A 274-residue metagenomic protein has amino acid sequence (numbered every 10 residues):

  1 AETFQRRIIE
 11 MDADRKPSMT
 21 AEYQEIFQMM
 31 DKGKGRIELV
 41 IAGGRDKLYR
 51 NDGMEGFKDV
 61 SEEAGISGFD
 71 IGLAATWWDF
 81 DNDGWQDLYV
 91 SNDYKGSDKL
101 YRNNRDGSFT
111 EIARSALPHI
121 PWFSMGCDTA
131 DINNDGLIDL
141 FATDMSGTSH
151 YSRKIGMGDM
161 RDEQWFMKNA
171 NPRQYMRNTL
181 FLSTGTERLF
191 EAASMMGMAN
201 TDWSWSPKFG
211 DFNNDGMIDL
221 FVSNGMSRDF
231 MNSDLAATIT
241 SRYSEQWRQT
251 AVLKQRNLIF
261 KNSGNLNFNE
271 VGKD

Functional and structural regions predicted by a protein language model:
A1-D274: Acidic, glycine/proline-rich Ca2+-coordinating loop motifs
